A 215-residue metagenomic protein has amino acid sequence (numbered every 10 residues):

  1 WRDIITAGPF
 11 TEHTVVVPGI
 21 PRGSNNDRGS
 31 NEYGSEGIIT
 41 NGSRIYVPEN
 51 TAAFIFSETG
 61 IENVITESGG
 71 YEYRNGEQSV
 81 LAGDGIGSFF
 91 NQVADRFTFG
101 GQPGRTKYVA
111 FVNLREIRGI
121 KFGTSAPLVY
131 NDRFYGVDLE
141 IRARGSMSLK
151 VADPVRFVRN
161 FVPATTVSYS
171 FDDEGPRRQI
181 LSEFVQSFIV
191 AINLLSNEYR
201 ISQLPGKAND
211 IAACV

Functional and structural regions predicted by a protein language model:
W1-V215: N-terminal hydrophobic membrane-entry segments
